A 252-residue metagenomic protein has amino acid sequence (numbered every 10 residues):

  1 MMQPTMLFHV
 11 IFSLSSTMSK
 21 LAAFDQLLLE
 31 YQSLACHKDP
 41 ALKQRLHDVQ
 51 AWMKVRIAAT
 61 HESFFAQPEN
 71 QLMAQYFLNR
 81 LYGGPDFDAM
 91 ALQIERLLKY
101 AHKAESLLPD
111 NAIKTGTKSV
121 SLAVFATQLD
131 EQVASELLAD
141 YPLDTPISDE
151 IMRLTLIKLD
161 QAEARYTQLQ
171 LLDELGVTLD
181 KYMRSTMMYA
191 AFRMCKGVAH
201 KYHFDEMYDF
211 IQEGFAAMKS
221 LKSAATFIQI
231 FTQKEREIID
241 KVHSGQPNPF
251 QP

Functional and structural regions predicted by a protein language model:
L14-E95, K99: Leu/Val/Ala/Ile-rich N-terminal alpha-helices, chiefly Sec-type signal peptides and the beginnings
S19-A22, P40, Q44, D48 (+11 more regions): Alpha-helix boundary/N-cap detector
A23, L27, Y100-K103, Q128 (+7 more regions): Charge-rich, solvent-exposed alpha-helical interaction surfaces
N70, A74-L78, L97, L122 (+5 more regions): Short runs of predominantly hydrophobic/aromatic residues within well-ordered alpha helices that form helix-helix
A74-Y166, L175: Long amphipathic alpha-helical segments with strong coiled-coil/leucine-zipper propensity
Y141-A216: Conserved binding-pocket/active-site segment within a compact domain
T186-P252: Alpha-helical oligomerization segments
